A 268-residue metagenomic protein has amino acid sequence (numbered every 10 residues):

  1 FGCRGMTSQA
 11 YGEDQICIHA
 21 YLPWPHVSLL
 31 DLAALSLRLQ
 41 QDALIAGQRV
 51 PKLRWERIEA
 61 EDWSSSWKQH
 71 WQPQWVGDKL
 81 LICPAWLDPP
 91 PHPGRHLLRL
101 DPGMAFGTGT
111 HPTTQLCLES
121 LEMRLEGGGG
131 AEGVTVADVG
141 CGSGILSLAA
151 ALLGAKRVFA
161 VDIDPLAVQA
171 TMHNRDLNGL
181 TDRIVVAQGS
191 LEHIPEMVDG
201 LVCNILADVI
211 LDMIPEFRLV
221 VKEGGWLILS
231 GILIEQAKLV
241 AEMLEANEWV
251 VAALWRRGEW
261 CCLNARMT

Functional and structural regions predicted by a protein language model:
F1-H92: N-terminal auxiliary segments of SAM/dcSAM-dependent transferases
Q41-Q48, G154, D176-T181, E223 (+1 more regions): Short helix-capping segments at alpha-helix termini
A60-G130: SAM-dependent Rossmann-like transferase core, predominantly class I methyltransferases with a strong bias toward
M104, T108-S190, I194: Conserved SAM/SAH cofactor-binding pocket of Class I
L166-A170, V209, Q236: Conserved short alpha-helix immediately C-terminal to the canonical SAM/SAH-binding motif I of Rossmann-like
L201-V202: Hydrophobic beta-strand segment of the Class I
I214-W226: A short glycine-rich, Lys/Arg-flanked "PGG" loop and its adjoining helix->strand segment in the class I
L233-T268: Active-site capping/gating segments
